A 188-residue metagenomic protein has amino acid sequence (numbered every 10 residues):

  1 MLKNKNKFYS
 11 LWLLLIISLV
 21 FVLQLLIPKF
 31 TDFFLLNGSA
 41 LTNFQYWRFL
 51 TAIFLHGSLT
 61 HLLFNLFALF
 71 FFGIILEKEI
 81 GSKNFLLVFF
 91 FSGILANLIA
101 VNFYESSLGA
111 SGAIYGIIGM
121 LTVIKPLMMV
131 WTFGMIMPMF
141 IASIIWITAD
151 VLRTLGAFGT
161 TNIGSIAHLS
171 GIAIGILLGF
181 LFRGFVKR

Functional and structural regions predicted by a protein language model:
M1-R188: A detector for small-residue-rich transmembrane helices and their helix-helix packing motifs
